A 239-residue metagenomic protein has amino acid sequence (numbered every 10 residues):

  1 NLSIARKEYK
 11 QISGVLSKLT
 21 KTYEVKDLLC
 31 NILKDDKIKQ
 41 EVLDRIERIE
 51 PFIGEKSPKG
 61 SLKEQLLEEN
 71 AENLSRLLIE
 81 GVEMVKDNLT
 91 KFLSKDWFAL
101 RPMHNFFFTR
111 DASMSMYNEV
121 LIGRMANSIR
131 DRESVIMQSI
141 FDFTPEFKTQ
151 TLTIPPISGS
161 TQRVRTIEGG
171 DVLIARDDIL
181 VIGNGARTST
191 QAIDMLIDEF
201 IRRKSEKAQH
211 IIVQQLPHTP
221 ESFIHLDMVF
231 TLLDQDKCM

Functional and structural regions predicted by a protein language model:
N1-M239: The feature marks the mature, well-folded catalytic cores of soluble enzymes
